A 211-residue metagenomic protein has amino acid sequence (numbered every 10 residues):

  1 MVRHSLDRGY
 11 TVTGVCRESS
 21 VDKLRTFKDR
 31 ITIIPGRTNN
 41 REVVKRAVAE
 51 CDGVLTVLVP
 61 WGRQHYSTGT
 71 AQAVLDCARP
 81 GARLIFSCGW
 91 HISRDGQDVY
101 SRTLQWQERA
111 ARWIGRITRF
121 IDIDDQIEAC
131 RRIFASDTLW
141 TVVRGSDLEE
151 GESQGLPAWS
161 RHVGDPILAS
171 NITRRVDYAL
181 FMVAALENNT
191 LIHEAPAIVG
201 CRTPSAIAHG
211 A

Functional and structural regions predicted by a protein language model:
M1-Y10: N-terminal Rossmann NAD(P)H-binding glycine-rich loop of SDR-like oxidoreductase domains
R3, A82-L84, D165-A211: Mid/C-terminal beta-alpha module of Rossmann-like enzyme folds, strongest in SDR-family dehydrogenases/epimerases
V15-S19, R37-T38: N-terminal Rossmann-fold cofactor-binding loop
K28, T32-C51: Conserved Rossmann-fold cofactor-binding substructure of NAD(P)-dependent oxidoreductases
E50, V54-S93, E128-A129: NAD(P)-cofactor binding segment of oxidoreductase domains
R94-V99, S136, E150-W159, A185-E194: Glycine/proline-rich active-site loop of Rossmann-fold NAD(P)-dependent oxidoreductases
R102-I121, D165-S170, G210-A211: Alpha-helical membrane-targeting segments
C130-G151: Conserved beta-loop-beta element that borders a ligand/cofactor-binding pocket
